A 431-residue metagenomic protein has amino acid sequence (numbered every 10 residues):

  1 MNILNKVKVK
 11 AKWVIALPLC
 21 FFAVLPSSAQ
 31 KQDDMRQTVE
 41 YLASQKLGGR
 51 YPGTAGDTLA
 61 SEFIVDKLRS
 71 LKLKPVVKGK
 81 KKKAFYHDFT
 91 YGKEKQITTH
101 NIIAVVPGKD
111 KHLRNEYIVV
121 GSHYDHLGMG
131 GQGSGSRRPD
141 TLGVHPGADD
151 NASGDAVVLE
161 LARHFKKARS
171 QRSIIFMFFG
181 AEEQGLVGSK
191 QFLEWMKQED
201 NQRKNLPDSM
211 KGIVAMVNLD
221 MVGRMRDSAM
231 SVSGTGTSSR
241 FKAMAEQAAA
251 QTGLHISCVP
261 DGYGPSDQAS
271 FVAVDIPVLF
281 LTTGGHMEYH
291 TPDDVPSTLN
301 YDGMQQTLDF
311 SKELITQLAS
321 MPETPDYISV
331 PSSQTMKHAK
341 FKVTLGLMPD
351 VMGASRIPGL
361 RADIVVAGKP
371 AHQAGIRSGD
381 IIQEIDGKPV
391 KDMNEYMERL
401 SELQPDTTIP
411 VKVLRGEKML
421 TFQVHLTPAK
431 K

Functional and structural regions predicted by a protein language model:
N2-I15: Bacterial N-terminal signal peptides that target proteins for export
V14-V24: Bacterial N-terminal signal peptides
L25-A29: Sec/Tat signal peptide C-region and signal peptidase I cleavage site
Q30, D34-Y41, A55-S70, A84 (+12 more regions): Extracytoplasmic/secreted proteins, especially bacterial periplasmic and envelope-associated proteins
E40, R50-P107: A non-catalytic alpha/beta surface segment that caps or lines the substrate-entry region of metallo-dependent hydrolase
K95-H100, G128, P139-R240, P260-G264 (+1 more regions): Acidic/histidine-rich catalytic neighborhood of metal-dependent amide-processing enzymes
V222-S329: Active-site-adjacent substrate-binding region of metalloamidase/peptidase-like peptide-processing proteins
T291, F310, A319-K431: C-terminal recognition in membrane/secretory proteostasis and scaffolding
